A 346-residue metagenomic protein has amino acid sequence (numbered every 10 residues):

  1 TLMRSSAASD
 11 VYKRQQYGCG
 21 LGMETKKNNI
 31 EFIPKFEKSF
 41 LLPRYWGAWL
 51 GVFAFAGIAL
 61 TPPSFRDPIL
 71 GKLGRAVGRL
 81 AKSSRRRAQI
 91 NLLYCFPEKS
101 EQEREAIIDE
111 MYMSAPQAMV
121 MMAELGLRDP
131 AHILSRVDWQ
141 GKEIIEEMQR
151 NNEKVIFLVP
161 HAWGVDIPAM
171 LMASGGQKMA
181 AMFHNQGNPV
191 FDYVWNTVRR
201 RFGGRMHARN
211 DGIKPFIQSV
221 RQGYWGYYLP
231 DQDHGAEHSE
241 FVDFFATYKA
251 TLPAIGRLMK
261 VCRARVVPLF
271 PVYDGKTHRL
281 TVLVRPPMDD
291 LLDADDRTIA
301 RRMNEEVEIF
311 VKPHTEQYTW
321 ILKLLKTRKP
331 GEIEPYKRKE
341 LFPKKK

Functional and structural regions predicted by a protein language model:
T1-Q15: Single conserved hydrophobic/aromatic residue that forms the stacking wall/gate of nucleotide- or nucleobase-binding
A7, P168, A254-I255: Conserved sugar-transfer catalytic core signal across GT-A, GT-B, and GT-C glycosyltransferases
C19, E24-N28, F32-L41, E105-D109 (+3 more regions): Non-catalytic C-terminal accessory region of glycerolipid acyltransferases and related lyso-lipid remodeling enzymes
E24-V159, D192-V194, G203, K345-K346: Membrane-anchoring hydrophobic helices of lipid-metabolizing enzymes
N151-N210, A236-D243, T247, T277: Catalytic core of membrane glycerolipid acyltransferases/transacylases, capturing the structured, soluble-facing
